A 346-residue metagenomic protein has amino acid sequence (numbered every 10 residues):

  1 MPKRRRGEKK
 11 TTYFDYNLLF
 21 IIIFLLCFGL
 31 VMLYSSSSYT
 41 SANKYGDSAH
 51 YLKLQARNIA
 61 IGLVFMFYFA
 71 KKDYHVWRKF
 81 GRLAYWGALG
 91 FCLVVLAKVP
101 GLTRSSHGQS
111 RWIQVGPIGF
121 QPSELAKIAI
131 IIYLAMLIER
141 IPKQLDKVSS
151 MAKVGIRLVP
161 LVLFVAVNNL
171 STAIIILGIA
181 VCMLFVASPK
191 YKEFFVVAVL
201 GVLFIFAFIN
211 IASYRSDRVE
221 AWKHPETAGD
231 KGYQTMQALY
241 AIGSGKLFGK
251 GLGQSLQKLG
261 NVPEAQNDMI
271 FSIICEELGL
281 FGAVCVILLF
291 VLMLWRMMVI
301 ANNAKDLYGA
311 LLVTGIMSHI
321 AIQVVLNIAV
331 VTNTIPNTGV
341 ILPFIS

Functional and structural regions predicted by a protein language model:
M1-R6: N-terminal Lys/Arg-rich, disordered targeting/topogenic segments
G7-I22: N-terminal membrane topogenic signal
I23-C27, S35, Y45-Q234, S272-N333: Hydrophobic alpha-helical transmembrane segments of multi-pass inner membrane proteins, especially in bacterial systems
C27-G29, G243-S244: Alpha-helical transmembrane segments of multi-pass integral membrane proteins
S35-S38, S255, S346: Short linear Ser/Thr-Pro motifs
A221, P225-N267, F271, L278-G282: TM-adjacent membrane-interface loops and short helices in multi-pass inner/ER membrane proteins
V331-I345: Extracellular/periplasmic helix-loop-helix junctions in multi-pass membrane proteins
